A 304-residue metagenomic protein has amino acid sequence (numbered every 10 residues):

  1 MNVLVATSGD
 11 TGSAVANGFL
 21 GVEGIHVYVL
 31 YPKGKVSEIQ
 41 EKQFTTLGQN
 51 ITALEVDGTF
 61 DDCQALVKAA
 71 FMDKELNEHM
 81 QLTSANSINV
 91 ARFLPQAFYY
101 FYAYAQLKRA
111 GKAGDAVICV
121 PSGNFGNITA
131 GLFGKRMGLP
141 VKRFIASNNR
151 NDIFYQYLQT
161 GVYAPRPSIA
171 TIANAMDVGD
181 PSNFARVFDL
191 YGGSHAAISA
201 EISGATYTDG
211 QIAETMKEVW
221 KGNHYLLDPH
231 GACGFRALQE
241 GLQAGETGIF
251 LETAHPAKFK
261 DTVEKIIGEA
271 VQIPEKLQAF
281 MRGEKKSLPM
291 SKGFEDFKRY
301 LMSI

Functional and structural regions predicted by a protein language model:
M1-I304: PLP-dependent amino-acid enzyme catalytic core
